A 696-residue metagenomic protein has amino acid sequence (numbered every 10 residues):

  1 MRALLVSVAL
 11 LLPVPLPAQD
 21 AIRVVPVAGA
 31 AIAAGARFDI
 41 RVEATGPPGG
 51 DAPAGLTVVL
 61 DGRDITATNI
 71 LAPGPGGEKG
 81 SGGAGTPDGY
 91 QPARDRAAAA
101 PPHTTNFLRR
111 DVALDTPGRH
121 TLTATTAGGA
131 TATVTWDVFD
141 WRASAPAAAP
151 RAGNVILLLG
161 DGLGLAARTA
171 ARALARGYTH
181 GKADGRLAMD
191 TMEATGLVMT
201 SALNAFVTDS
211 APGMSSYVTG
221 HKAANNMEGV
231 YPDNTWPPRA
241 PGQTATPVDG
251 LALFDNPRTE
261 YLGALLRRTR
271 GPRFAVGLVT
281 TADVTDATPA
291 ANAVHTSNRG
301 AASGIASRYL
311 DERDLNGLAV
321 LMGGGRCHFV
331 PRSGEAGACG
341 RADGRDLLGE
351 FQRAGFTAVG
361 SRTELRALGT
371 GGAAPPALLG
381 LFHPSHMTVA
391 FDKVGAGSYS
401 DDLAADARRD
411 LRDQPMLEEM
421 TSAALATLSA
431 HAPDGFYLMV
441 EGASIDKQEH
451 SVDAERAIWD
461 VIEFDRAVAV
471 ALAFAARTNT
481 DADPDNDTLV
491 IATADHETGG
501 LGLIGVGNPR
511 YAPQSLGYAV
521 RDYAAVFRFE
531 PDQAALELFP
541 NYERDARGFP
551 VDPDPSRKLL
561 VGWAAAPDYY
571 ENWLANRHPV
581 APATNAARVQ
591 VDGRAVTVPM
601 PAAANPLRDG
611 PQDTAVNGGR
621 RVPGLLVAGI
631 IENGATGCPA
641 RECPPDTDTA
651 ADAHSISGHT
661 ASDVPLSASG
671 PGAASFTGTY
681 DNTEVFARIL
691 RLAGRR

Functional and structural regions predicted by a protein language model:
A18-A36: Short, compositionally biased P/S/T/A/G/V-rich stretches that sit at domain boundaries
I40-P48: Aromatic/hydrophobic beta-strand junction motif of beta-rich domains
G74-D95, F107-R109, G153-N154, L163-G220 (+2 more regions): A post-motif C-terminal structural segment
D111-R119: Surface-exposed, short loops/turns at beta-strand junctions within beta-sandwich domains
G118-G128: Short, aromatic- and glycine-rich surface loops/edge beta-strands on solvent-exposed regions
A130-F139: Edge beta-strands of extracellular beta-sandwich domains
V138-L158: Low-complexity, Pro/Ser/Thr- and charge-rich linker/hinge segments at domain boundaries
H221-A319, F329: Extracytoplasmic mature domains of secreted/periplasmic and thylakoid-lumen proteins
